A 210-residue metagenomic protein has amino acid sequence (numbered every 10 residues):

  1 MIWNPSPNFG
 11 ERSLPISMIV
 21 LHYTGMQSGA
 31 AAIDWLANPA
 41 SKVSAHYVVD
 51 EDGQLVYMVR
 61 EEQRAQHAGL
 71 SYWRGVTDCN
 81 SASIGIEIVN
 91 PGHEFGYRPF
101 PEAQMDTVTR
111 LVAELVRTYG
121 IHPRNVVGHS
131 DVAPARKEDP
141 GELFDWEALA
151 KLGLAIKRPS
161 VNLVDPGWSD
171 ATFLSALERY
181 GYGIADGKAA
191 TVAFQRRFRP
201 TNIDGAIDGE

Functional and structural regions predicted by a protein language model:
M1-R124: Active-site-adjacent loop/helix surface patches within enzyme catalytic domains that shape the substrate-binding cleft
T77, G92, Y97-A185, A189-E210: Basic/polar, cationic surfaces and motifs that engage anionic cell-wall and phosphate/carboxylate ligands
